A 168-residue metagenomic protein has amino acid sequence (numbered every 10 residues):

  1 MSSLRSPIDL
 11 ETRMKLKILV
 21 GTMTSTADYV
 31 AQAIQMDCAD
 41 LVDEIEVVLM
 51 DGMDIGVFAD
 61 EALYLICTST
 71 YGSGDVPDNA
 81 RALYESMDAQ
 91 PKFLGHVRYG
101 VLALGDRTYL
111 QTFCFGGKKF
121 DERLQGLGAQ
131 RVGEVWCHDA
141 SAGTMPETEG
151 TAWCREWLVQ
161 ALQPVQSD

Functional and structural regions predicted by a protein language model:
L4-R13, S25-Y29, D37, L41 (+1 more regions): FMN-binding flavodoxin-like domain, especially the glycine-rich phosphate-binding loop
K17, E46, R98-G100: A structural signal for isolated positions on well-ordered beta-strands in alpha/beta enzyme cores
I18-T26: A domain-level signal for caspase-like cysteine endopeptidase catalytic cores and their zymogen-processing architecture
Q35-M36, E46: Generic detector of solvent-exposed, compositionally biased contiguous segments
D43-I55: A short, well-structured beta->alpha microelement
